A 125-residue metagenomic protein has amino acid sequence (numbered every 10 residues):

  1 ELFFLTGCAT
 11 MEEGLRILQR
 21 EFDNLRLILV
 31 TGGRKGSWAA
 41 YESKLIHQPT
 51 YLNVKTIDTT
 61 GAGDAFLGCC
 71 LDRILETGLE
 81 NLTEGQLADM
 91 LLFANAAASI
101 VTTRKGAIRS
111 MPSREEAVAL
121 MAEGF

Functional and structural regions predicted by a protein language model:
E1-L45: Conserved phosphate/ATP/ADP-binding segment of small-molecule kinases
R26, Y51-G124: Conserved post-catalytic alpha-helical subdomain immediately downstream of the catalytic base and nucleotide-binding
